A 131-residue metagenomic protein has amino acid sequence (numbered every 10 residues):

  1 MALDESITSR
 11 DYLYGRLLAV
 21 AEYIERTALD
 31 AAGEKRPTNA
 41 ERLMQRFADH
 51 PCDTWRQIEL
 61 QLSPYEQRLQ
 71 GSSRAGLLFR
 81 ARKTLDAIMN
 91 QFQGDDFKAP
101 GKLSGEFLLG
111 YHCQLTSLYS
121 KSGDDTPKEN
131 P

Functional and structural regions predicted by a protein language model:
M1-P131: Intrinsic-disorder/low-complexity detector
